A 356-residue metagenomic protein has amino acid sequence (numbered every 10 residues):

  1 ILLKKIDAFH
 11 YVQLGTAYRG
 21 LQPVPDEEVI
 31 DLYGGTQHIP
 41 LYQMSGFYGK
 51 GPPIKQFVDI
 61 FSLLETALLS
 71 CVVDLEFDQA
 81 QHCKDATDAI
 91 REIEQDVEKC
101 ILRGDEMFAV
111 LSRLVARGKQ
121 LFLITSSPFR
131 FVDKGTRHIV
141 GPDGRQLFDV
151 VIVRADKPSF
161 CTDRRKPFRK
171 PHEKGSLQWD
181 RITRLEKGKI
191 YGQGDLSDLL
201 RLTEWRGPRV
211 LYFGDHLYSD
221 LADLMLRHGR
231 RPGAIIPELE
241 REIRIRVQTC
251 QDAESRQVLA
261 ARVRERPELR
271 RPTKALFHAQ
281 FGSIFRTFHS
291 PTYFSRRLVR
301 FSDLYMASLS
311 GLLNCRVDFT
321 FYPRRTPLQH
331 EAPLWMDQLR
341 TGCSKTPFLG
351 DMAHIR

Functional and structural regions predicted by a protein language model:
I1-R356: HAD-like aspartate-dependent phosphatase fold
